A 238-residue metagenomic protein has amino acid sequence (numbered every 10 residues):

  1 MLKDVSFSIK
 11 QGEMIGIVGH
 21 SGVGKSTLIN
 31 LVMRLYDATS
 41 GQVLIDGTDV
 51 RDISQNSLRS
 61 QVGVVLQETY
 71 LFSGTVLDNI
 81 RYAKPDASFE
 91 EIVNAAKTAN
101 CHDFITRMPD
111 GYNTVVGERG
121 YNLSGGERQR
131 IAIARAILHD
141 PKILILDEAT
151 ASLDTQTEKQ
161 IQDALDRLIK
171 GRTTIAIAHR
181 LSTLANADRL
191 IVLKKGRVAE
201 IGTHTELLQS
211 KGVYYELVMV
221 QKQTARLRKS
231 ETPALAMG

Functional and structural regions predicted by a protein language model:
M1-G238: ABC-type nucleotide-binding domain
